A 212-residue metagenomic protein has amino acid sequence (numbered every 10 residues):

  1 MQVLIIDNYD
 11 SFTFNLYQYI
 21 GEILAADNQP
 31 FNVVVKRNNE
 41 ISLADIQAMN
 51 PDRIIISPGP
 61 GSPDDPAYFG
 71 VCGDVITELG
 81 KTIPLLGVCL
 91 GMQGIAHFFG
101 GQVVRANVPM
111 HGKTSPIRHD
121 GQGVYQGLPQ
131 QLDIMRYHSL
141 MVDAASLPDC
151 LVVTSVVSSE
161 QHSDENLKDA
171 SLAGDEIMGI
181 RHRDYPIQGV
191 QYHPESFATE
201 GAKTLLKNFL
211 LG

Functional and structural regions predicted by a protein language model:
M1-L4: Extreme N-terminal starter segment of soluble prokaryotic enzymes
Q29-E40: A short beta-strand-loop structural module common to alpha/beta enzyme folds
V33-V35, V103, V153: Generic structural signal for residues in well-ordered beta-strands
N38, N50-I54, P194: Proline-aspartate-enriched helix->loop->beta-strand connector
S42-N50: Short amphipathic alpha-helix with an adjacent loop that forms part of the alpha/beta core around
P51-G127, Q131-D133, L206: Cysteine-nucleophile active-site neighborhood
G123-D184: Catalytic beta-strand/loop cores that center a nucleophilic Ser/Cys/Thr and support acyl-enzyme chemistry
F197-G212: Acyltransferase
